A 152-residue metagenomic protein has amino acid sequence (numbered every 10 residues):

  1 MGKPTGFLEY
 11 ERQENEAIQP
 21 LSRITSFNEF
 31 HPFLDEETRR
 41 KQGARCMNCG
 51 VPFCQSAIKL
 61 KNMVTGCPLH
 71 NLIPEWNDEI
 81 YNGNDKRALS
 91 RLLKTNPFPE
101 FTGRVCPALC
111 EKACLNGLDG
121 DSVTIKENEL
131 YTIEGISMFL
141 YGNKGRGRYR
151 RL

Functional and structural regions predicted by a protein language model:
M1-L152: Ferredoxin-type iron-sulfur electron-transfer modules and their immediate structural context
